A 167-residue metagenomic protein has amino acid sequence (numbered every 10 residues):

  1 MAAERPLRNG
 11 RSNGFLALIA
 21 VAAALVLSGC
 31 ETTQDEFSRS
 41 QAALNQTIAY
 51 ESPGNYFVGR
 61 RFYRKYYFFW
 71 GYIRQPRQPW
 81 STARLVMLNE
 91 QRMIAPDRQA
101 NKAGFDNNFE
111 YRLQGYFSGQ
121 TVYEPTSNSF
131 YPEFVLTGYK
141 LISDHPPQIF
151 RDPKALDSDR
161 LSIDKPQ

Functional and structural regions predicted by a protein language model:
M1-S12: N-terminal secretory signal peptides that target proteins for export/translocation
S12, E31-T32: Intrinsically disordered/low-complexity terminal segments and short unstructured peptides
N13-A22: Sec-dependent N-terminal signal peptides
L27-G29: C-terminal motif of bacterial Sec signal peptides marking the signal peptidase cleavage site
T32-Q167: OB-fold and OB-like single-stranded nucleic-acid-recognition modules and their adjacent interaction interfaces
